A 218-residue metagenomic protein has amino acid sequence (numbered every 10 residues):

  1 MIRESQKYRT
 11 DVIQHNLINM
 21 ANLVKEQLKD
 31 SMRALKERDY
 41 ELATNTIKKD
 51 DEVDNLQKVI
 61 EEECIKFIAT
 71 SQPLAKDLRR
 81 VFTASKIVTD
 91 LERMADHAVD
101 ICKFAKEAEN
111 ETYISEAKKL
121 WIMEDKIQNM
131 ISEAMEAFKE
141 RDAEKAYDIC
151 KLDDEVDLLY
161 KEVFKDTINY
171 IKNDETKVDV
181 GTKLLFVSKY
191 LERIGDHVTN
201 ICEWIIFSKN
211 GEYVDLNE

Functional and structural regions predicted by a protein language model:
M1-E218: Cytosolic, long alpha-helical scaffolding segments
